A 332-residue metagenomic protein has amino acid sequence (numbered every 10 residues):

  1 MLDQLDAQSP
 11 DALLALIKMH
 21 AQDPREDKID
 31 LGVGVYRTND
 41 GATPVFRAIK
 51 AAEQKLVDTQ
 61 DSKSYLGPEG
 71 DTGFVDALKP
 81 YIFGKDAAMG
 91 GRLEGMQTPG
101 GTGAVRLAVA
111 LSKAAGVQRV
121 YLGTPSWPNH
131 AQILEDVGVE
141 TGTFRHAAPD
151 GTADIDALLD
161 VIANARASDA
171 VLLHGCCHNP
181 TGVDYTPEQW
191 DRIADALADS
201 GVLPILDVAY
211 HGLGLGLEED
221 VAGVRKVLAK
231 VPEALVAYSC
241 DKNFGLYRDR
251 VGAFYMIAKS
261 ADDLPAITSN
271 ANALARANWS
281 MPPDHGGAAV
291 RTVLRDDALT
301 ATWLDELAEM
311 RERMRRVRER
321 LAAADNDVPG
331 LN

Functional and structural regions predicted by a protein language model:
M1-Q4: Generic N-terminal amphipathic, Lys/Arg-enriched alpha-helix
S9-G100: N-terminal small-domain helix-loop-helix segment of the aminotransferase-like
I29, Y121, G142-F144, I205 (+2 more regions): Hydrophobic/aromatic beta-strand patches that form the interior of the parallel beta-sheet core in alpha/beta enzyme
R37-G41, P180-T181, L213, G245-L246: Short catalytic/ligand-binding loop motif for oxyanion handling, primarily in non-cytosolic enzymes, centered on
Q60-L197, G212-L213, A222: Conserved core of the PLP fold type I
Y185, Q189-D241, G245: Acidic, glycine-rich loop-and-beta core segments that form the ion-binding/anion-interacting portion of active sites
A229-L304: Conserved core segment of the aminotransferase class I/II
T302-N332: Conserved PLP-binding catalytic core of the aspartate aminotransferase-like
